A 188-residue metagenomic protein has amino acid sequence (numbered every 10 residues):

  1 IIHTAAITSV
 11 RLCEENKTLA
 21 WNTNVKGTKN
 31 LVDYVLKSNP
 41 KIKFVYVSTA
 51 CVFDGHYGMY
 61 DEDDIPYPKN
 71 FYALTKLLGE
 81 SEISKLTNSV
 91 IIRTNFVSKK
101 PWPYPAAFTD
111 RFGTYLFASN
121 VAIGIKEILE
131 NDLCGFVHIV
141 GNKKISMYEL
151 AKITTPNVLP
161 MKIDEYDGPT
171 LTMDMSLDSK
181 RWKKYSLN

Functional and structural regions predicted by a protein language model:
I1-A5, F44-A50, I91-T94: SDR active-site strand-loop-helix element
I1-T23: NAD(P)H-binding glycine-rich loop region in Rossmannoid oxidoreductase-like domains and their noncatalytic homologs
E15, L19-N30, P66, N70 (+1 more regions): Glycine-rich NAD(P)-binding loop of the Rossmann-fold in SDR/ketoreductase-type enzymes
G27, L31-V35, I83, G124: Hydrophobic positions on the long internal alpha-helix of Rossmann-like NAD(P)-dependent oxidoreductase domains
K29-Y67: Conserved Rossmann-fold NAD(P)-dependent oxidoreductase catalytic core, especially the SDR/UDP-sugar
Y67-N95: Active-site Tyr-X1-5-Lys
T94, P103-L129, G135: Substrate-positioning beta->alpha
G124-D178: Mid/C-terminal beta-alpha module of Rossmann-like enzyme folds, strongest in SDR-family dehydrogenases/epimerases
